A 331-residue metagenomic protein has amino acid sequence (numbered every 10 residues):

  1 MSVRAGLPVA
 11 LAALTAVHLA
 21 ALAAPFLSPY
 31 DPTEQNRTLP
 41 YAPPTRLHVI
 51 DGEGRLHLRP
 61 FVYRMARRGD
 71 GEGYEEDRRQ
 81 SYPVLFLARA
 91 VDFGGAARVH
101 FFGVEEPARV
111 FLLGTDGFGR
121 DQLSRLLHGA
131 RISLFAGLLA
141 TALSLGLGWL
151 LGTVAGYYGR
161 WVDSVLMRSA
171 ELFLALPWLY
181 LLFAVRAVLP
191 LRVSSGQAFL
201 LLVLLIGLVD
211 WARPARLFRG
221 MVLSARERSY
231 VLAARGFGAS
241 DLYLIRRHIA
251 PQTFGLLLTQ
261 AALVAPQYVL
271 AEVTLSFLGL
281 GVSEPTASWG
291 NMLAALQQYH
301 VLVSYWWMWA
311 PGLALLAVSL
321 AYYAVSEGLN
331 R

Functional and structural regions predicted by a protein language model:
M1-L145, W149, V154, G238 (+6 more regions): Gly/Trp-centered helix-boundary motif
T115-R331: Alpha-helical transmembrane segments of integral membrane proteins, especially multi-pass inner/plasma-membrane
